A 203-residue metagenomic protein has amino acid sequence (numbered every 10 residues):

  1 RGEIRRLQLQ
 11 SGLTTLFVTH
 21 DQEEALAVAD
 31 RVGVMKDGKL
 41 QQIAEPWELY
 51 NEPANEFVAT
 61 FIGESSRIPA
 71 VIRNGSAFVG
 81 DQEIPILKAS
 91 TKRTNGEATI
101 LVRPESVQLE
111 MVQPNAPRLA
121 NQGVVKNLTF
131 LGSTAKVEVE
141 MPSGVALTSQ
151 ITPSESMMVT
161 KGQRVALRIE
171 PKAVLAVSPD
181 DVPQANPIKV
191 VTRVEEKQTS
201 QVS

Functional and structural regions predicted by a protein language model:
R1-F57: ABC ATPase nucleotide-binding domains
E45, F57, V71, Q122-V124: Residues located in well-ordered beta-strands
N51-N74, L101, R168: C-terminal boundary and immediately downstream tail of ABC-type ATPase nucleotide-binding domains
I62, S66, S76, Q108 (+2 more regions): A generic structural motif
A77-I84, V139-L147: OB-fold (S1/OB) nucleic-acid-binding surfaces
V79-L128, M157-S203: Glycine/charge-rich catalytic "coupling/switch" loops of P-loop NTPases
G132-E138: Short aromatic-glycine-enriched beta-strand elements
